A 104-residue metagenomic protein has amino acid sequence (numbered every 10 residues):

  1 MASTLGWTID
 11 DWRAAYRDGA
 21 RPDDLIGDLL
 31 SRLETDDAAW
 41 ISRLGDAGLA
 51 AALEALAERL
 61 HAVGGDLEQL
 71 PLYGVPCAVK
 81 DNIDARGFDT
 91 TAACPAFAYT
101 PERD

Functional and structural regions predicted by a protein language model:
M1-T91, P95-A98: Short, well-ordered alpha-helical
P101-D104: Short, intrinsically disordered, charge-balanced linker/junction segments flanking boundaries in proteins
